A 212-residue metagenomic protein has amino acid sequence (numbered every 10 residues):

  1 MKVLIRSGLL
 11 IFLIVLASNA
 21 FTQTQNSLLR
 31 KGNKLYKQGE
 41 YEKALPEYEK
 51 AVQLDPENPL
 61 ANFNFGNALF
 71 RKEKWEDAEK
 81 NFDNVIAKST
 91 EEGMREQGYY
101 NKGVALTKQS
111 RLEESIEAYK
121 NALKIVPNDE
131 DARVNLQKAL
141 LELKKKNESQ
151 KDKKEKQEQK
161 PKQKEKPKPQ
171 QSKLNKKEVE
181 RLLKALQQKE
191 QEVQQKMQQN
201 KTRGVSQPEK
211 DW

Functional and structural regions predicted by a protein language model:
P56, T90-G93, P127: Short coil turns that delineate tetratricopeptide repeat
A61, R95-G98, A132: TPR alpha-solenoid repeat register
K108, I116-D211: Acidic, low-complexity intrinsically disordered segments
